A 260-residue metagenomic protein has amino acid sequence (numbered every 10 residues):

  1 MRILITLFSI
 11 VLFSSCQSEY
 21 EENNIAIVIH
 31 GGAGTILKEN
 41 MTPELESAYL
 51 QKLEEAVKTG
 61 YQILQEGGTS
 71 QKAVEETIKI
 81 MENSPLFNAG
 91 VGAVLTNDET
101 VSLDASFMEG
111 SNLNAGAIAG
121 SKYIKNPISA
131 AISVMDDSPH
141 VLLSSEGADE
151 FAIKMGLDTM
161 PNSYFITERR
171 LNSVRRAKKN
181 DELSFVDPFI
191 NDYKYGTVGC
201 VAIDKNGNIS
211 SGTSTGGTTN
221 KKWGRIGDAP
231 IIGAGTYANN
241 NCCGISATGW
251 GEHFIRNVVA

Functional and structural regions predicted by a protein language model:
M1-N23: Bacterial Sec-dependent N-terminal signal peptides
S18-A260: Alpha/propeptide regions of enzymes that mature by internal proteolysis
